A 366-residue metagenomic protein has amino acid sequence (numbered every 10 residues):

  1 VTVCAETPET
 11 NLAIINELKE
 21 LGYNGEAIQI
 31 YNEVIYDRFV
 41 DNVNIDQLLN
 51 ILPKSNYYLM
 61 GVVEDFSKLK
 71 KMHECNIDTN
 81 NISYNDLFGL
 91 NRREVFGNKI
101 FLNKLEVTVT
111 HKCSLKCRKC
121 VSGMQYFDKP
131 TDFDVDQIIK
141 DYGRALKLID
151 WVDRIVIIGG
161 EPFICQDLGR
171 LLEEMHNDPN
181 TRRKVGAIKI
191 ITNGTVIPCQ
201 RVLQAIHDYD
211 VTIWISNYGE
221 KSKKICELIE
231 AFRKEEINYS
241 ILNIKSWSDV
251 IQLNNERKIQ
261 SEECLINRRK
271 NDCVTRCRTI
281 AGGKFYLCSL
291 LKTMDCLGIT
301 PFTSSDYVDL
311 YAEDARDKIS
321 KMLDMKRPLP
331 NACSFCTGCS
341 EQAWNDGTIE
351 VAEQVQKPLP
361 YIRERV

Functional and structural regions predicted by a protein language model:
V1-L90: Phosphate-bearing ligand-interacting subdomains that bind or position ATP/ADP/UDP/GDP/NAD(P) or nucleotide-linked
T2-C4, M60-V62, T108, I158 (+1 more regions): Short hydrophobic segments within beta-strands
E6-E9, V63-S67, I191-P198, N217-S222: Short beta->alpha connector loops
I15, I139-G143, G169-E173, L203 (+2 more regions): Generic structural signal for well-ordered alpha-helices, preferentially at hydrophobic/aromatic core positions
I28-N32, I191, W214-N217: Short internal beta-strands
S55-Y57, H73-K129, D306-Y307, Y311-V366: N-terminal pre-core extensions flanking Radical SAM catalytic domains
F88-I190, I197, R363-R365: Conserved alpha-helical substructure of the radical SAM core
R182-K184, V202-V366: Radical SAM enzyme [4Fe-4S]-AdoMet core and its adjacent flexible, acidic and glycine-rich loops/tails across
